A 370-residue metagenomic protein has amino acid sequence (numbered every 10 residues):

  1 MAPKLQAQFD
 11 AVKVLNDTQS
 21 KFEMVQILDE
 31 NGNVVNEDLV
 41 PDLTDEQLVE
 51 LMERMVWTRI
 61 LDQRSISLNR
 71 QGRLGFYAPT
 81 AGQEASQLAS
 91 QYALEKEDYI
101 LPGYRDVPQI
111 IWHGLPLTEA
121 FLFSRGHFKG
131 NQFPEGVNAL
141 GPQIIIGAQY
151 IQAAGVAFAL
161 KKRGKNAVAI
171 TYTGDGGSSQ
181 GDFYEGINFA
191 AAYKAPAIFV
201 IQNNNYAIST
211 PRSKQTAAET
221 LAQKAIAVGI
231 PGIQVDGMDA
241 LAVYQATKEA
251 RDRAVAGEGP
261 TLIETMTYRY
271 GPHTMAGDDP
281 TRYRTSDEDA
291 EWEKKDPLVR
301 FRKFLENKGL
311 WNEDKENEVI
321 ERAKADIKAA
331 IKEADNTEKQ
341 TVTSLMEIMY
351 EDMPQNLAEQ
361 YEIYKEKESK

Functional and structural regions predicted by a protein language model:
M1-A85, D278-T281, S286-K370: Conserved acidic/glycine
N16-T18, S90-A93, D252-V255: A general structural signal for short secondary-structure junctions and capping/turn motifs
N33-V34, V107, N204-A207: A short, flexible beta-alpha/helix-coil linker loop
I60, S67-A195, P211-A217, A222 (+1 more regions): Cofactor-binding active-site loop characterized by glycine-rich and histidine/acidic residues
Y104, T265-T267, M349: A general secondary-structure junction signal
G147-N336: Glycine-rich ThDP/TPP pyrophosphate-binding loop and its adjacent helix/strand module within ThDP-dependent enzymes
